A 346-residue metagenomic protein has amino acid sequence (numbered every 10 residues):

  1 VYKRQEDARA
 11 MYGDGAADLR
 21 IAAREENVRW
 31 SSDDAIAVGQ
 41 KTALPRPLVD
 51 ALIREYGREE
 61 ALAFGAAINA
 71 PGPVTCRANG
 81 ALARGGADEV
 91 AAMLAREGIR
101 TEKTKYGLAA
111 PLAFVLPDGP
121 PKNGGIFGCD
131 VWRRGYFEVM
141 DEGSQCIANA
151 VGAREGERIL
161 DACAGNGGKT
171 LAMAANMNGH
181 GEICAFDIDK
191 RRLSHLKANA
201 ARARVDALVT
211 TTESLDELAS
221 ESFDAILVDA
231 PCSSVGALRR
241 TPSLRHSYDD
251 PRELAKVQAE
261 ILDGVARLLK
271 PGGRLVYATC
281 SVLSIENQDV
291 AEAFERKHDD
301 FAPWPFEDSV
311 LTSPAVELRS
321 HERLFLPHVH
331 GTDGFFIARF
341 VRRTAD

Functional and structural regions predicted by a protein language model:
K3-I126: Class I Rossmann-like S-adenosyl-L-methionine
D50, F186-H195, L244-L269: Glycine-rich S-adenosyl-L-methionine
G156-C163: Conserved class I S-adenosyl-L-methionine
I159, H180-C184: Short beta-strand element of Class I
T170-A174: Conserved SAM-dependent methyltransferase scaffold
M177-N178, L269-P271: Helix-to-beta-strand junctions that scaffold the AdoMet/dcAdoMet cofactor pocket in Class I SAM-dependent enzymes
D189-S220: S-adenosyl-L-methionine
E213-S233, R240, P271-D346: C-terminal catalytic and target-recognition region of SAM-dependent MTase-like enzymes, primarily methyltransferases
